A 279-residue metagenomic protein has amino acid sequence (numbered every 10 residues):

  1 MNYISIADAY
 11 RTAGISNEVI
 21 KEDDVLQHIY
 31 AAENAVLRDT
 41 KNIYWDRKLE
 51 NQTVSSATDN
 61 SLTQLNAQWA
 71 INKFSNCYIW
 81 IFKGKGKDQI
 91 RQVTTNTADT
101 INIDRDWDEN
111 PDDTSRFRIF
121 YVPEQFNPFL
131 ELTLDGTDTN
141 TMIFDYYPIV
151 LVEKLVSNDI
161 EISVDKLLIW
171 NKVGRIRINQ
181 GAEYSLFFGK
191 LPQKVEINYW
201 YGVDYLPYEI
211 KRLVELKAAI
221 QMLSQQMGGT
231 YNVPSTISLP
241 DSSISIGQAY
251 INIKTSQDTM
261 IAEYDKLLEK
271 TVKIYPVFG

Functional and structural regions predicted by a protein language model:
M1-A57, L65-D88, Q92-R212, Q225 (+1 more regions): Conserved short "hinge" loops at termini or chain/domain junctions
Q89-R91, I237, I244: Short beta-strand segments
V152-L155, I237, S242: Generic beta-strand hydrophobic packing signal
N158-D159, D241, Q248: Residue-level detection of beta-strand-connecting loop/turn positions
K211-L216, I220: Acidic, low-complexity glycine/serine/threonine-rich segments
Q225-P240: Short conserved catalytic/interaction loops centered on acidic-Pro-aromatic/His motifs
